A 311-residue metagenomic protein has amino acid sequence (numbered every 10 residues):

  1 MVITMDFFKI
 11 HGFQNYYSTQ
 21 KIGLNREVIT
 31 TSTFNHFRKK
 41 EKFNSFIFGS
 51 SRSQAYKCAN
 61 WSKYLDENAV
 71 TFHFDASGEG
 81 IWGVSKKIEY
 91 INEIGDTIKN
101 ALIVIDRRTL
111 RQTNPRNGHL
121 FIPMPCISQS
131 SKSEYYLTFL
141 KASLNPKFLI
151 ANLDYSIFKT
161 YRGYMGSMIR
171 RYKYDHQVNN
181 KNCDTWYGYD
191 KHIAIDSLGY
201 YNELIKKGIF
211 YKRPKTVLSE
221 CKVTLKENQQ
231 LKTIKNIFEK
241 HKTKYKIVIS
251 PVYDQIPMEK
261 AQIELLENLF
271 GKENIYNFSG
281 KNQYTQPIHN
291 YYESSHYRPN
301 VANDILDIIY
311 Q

Functional and structural regions predicted by a protein language model:
M1-K42, I94-D96: N-terminal secretory targeting modules
G12-I22, K42-F43, A69-G78, K207-L225: Acidic/glycine-enriched edge-of-secondary-structure segments
E41-N44, F48-T138: Membrane-embedded segments
E79-W82, C221-E227, Y253-E259: Acidic-and-aromatic substrate-binding clefts and catalytic sites of carbohydrate-active enzymes
G83-K86, F148, Q229, T233 (+1 more regions): Extracytoplasmic/secreted proteins, especially bacterial periplasmic and envelope-associated proteins
I105, G118-H241: Secreted/periplasmic serine-hydrolase-like ester/acetyl group-modifying domain
I247-I249: Short beta-strand segments
P257-Q311: C-terminal regions of proteins
